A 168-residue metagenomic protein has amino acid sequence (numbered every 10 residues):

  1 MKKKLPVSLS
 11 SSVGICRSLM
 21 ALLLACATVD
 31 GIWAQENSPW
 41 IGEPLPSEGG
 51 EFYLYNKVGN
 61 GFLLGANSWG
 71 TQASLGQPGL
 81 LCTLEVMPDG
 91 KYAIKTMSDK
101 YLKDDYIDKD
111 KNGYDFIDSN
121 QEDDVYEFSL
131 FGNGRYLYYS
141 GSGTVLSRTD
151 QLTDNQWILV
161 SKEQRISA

Functional and structural regions predicted by a protein language model:
M1-Q35: Sec-dependent, cleavable N-terminal signal peptides
Q35-A168: Lectin-like carbohydrate-binding module/patch detector with strong preference for beta-trefoil
